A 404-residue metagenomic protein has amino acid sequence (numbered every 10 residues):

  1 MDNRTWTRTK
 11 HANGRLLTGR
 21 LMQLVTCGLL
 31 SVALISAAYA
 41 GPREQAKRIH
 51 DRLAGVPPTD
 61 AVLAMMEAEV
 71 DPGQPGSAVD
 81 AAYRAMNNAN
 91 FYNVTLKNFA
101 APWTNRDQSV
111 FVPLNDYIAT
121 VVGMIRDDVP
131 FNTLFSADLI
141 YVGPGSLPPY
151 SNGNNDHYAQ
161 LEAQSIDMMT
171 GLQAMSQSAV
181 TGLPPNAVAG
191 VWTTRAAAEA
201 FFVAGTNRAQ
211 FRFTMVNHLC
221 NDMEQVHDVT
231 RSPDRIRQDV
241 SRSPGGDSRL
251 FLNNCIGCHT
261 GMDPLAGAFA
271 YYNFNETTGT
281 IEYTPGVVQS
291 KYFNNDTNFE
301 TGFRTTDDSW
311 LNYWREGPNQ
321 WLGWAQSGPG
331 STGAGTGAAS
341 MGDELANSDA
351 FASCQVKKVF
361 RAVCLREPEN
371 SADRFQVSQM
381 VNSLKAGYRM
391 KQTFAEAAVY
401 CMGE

Functional and structural regions predicted by a protein language model:
M1-G19: N-terminal secretory signal peptides that target proteins for export/translocation
N13, L17, T26, G41-A46: N-terminal amphipathic alpha-helix initiation
Q23-A33: Bacterial N-terminal signal peptides
A38-V110, T301-S348, C354-K358, G387 (+1 more regions): Aromatic- and Gly/Pro-enriched helix-to-coil junctions and flexible linker segments
Y39-P57, V62, G145-M169, T277 (+1 more regions): Long, acidic, intrinsically disordered low-complexity segments
A78-L265, A346, A350, F360-V363 (+2 more regions): Extended surface/linker regions that mediate inter-domain or inter-protein docking in multi-component redox
Y83, A197-N207, S241, L250 (+5 more regions): Electron-transfer interface patches adjacent to heme c in soluble/periplasmic c-type cytochromes and di-/multiheme
G267-Y272: Short cysteine/histidine-rich zinc-coordinating motifs and their immediately flanking basic loops
